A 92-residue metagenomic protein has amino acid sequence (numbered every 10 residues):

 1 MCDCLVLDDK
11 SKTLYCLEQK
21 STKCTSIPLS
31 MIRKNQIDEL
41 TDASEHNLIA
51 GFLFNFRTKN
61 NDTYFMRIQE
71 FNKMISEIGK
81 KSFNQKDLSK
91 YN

Functional and structural regions predicted by a protein language model:
C4-C24: Conserved catalytic cores of phosphodiester-cleaving nucleases, focusing on short active-site segments
C4-V6, C16, E39, A43 (+1 more regions): Broad hydrophobic/π-residue packing in well-ordered secondary structure
Y15, T25-P28, N61-D62: Short acidic/glycine-rich loop or secondary-structure boundary segments that cap or lie
L17-K20, L53, T58, N84-N92: Hydrophobic transmembrane alpha-helix bundles
T22-E39, H46: Mg2+/Mn2+-dependent nuclease catalytic core
T41-K73: Nucleic-acid nuclease catalytic cores
Y64-N92: Helix-rich interaction surfaces within compact, conserved domain-sized segments that mediate assembly or partner
